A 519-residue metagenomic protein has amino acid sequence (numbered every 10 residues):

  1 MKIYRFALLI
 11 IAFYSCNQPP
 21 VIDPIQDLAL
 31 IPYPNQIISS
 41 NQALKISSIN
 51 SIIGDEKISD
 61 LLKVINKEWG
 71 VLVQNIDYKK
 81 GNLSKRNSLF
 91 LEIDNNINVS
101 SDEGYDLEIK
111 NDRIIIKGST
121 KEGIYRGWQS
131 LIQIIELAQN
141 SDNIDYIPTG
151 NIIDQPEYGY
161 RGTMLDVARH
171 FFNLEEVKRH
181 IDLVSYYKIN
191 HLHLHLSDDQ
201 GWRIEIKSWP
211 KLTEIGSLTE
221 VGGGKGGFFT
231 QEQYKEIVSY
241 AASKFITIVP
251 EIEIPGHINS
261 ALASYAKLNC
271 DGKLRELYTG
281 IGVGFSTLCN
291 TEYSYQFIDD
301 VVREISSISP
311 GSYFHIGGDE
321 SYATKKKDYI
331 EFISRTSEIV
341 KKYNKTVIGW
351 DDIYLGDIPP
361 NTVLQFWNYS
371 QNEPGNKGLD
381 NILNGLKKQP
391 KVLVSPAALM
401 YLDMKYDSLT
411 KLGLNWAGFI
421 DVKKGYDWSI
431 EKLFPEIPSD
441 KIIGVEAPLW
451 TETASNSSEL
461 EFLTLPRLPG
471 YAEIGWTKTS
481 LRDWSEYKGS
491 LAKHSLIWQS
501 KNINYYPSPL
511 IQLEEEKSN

Functional and structural regions predicted by a protein language model:
K2-L9: Sec-dependent signal peptide recognition, specifically the positively charged N-region followed immediately by
L9-N17: Hydrophobic h-region of N-terminal signal peptides that target proteins for export in Gram-negative bacteria
C16-P156, S306, G349-Y354, K493-N519: Acidic, contiguous N-terminal accessory segments
D60-L61, F171-N173, D199-R203, P255-A261 (+5 more regions): Flexible loop/turn segments at secondary-structure boundaries
N98-F285, E292-Y295, V301-Y313, I339 (+1 more regions): Feature activates predominantly on carbohydrate-active enzymes
I252, H315-S321, S395, W450-T451: Short acidic/histidine-rich active-site segments
A261, Y265-V363, W367-Q389: Active-site neighborhood of glycoside hydrolase catalytic domains
W367-N519: Flexible, acidic glycine-rich loops studded with aromatic residues
